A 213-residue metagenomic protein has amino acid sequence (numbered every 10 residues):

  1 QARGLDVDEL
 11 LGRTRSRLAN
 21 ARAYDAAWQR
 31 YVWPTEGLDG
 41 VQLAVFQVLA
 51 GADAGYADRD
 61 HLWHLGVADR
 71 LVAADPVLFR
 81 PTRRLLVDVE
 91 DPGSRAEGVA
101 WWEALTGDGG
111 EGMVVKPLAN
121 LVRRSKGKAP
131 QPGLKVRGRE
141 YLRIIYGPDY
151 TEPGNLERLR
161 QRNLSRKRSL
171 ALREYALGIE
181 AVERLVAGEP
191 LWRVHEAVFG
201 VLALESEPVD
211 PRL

Functional and structural regions predicted by a protein language model:
Q1-L213: Nucleic-acid 5′ end/cap handling module spanning
